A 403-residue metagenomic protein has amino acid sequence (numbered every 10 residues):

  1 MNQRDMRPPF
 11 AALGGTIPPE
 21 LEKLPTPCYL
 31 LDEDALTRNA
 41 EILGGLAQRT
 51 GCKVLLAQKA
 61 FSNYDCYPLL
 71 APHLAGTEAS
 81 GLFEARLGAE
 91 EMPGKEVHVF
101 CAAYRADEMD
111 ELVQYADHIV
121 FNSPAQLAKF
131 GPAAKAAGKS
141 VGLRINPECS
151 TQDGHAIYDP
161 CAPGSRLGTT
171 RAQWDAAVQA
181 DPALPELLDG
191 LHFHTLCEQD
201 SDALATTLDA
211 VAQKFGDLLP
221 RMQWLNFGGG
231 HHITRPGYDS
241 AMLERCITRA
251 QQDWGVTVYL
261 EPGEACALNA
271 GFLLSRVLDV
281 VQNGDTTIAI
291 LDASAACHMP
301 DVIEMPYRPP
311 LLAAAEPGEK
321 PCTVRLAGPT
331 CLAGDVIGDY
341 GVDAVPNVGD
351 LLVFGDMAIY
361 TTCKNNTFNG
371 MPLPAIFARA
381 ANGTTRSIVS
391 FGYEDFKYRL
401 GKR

Functional and structural regions predicted by a protein language model:
P9-G94, F100-Y104, E108, S294 (+2 more regions): N-terminal capping/small domains of soluble enzymes
P18-L24, D189-H194, G228: A short small-residue
C52-W224: Active-site-proximal beta-alpha core segment in soluble small-molecule metabolic enzymes
C149-T151, C197, I233, C266 (+1 more regions): Feature marks short, surface-exposed loop/turn motifs that line or immediately flank catalytic pockets and channel
H194-L196, L225-T234, P262-A265: Glycine-rich beta-strand-to-loop/alpha-helix junction loops that act as flexible
D200-R221, H232-V258: Extended, folded domain segments that form the structural surfaces/walls around functional sites
C246, T257-R403: Charged (often Lys/Glu-rich) extended helix/loop segments that serve as interaction or gating elements
